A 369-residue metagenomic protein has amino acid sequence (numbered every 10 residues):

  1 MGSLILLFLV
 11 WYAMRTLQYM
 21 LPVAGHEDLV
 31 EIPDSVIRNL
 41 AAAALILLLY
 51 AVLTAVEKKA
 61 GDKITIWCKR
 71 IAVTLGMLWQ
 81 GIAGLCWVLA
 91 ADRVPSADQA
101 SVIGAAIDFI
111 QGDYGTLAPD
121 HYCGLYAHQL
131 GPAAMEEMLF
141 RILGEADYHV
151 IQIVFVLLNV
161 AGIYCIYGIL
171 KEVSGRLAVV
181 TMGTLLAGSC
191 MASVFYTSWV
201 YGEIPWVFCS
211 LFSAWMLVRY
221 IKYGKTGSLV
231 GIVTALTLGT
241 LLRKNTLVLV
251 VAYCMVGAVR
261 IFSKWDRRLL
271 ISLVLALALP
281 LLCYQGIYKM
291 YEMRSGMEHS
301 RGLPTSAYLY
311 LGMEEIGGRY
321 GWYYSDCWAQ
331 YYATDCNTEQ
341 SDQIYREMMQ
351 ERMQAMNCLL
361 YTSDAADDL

Functional and structural regions predicted by a protein language model:
M1-L85, L270-L277: Start-transfer (signal-anchor) and selected internal transmembrane alpha helices of multi-pass inner/ER membrane
A90-I107, Q111-A146, S341-D342: Extracytoplasmic catalytic/substrate-binding loops of multi-pass membrane glycan-assembly enzymes
A127, I151-L158, M182-L217, T226 (+1 more regions): Multi-pass, polyprenyl lipid-linked donor-dependent membrane glycosyltransferases
V150, I166-S189: Transmembrane-helix signature of polytopic, membrane-embedded enzymes that assemble or transfer cell-envelope glycans
I153-S174, F212: Transmembrane-helix motifs of polytopic, lipid-linked glycan transferases
C165-G168, P205-K222, I232-L236, Y253-C254: Specific aromatic-rich, kink-prone transmembrane helix
S228-R243, Y253-C254, A276-P280: Membrane-interface alpha helices of multi-pass inner-membrane proteins
Y291-S363, L369: Membrane-proximal stem/loop segments at transmembrane-domain junctions that anchor or position
